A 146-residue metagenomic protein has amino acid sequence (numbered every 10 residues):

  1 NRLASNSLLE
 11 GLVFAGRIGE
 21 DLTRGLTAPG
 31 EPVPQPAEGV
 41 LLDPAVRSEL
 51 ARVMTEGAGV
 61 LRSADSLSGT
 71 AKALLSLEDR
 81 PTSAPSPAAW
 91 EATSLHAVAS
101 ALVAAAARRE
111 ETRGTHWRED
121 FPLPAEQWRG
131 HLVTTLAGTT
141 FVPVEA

Functional and structural regions predicted by a protein language model:
N1-A146: Glycine- and aromatic-enriched mobile tails/lids
